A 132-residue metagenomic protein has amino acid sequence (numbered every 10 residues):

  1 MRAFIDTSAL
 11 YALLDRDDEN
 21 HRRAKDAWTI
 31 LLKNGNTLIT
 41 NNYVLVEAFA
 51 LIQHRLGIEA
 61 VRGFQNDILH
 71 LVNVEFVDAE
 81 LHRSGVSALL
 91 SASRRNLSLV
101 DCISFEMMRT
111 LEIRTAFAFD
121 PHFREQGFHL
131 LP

Functional and structural regions predicted by a protein language model:
M1-I39, Q53-G63: Short, well-structured N-terminal submotif of metal-dependent ribonuclease cores
D6, E47, D101, D120: Acidic active-site catalytic centers that drive phospho-/nucleotidyl reactions and related ester hydrolyses
N34-L38, L71-N73, E112-R114: Short active-site oxyanion
A48, N66-I68, V72-A79, V86 (+2 more regions): Short acidic, glycine/proline-enriched helix-loop-strand junctions
A50-Q53, R109: Short glycine/serine- and small hydrophobic-enriched flexible loop segments
V74-T115: Active-site neighborhoods of divalent-metal-dependent phosphate/nucleic-acid chemistry enzymes
F105, T110-P132: Acidic, PIN/NYN-like endoribonuclease modules and their adjacent C-terminal/linker elements
